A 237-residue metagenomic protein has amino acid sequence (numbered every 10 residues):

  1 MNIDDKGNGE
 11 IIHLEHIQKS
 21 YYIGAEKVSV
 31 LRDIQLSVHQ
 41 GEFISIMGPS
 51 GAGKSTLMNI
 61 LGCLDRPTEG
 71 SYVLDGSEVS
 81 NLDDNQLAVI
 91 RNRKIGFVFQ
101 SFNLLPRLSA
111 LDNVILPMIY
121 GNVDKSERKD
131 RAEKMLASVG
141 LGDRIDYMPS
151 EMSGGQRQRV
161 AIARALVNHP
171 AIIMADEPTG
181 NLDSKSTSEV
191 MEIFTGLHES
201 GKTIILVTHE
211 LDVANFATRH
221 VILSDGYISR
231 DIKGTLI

Functional and structural regions predicted by a protein language model:
M1-S20, R230-I237: ABC-family P-loop ATPase nucleotide-binding domain
G9-L223: ABC family nucleotide-binding domain
H220-I232: H-loop (His-switch) and adjacent beta-strand-loop-beta switch element of ABC-type ATPase nucleotide-binding domains
